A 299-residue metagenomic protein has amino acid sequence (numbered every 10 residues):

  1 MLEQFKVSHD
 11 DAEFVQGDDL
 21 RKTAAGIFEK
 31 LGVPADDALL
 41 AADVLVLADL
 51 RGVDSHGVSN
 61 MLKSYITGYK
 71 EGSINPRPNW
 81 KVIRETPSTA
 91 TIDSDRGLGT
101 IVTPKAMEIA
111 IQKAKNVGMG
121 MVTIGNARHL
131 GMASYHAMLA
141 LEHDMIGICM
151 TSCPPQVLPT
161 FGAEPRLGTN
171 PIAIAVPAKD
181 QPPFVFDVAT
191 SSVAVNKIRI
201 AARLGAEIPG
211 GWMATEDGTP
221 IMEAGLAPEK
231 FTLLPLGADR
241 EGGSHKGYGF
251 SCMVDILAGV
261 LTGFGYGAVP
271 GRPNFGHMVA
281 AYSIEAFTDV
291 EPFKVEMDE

Functional and structural regions predicted by a protein language model:
M1-G17, K22-A41, V58-G72, E207-P209 (+1 more regions): Acidic, glycine/proline-rich low-complexity segments that act as flexible tails and inter-domain linkers
L2-V7, D11-T23, I256, G267-E299: Catalytic-core signal marking the mid-to-C-terminal active-site face
V33-L40, S55-V58, G263-F275: Flexible, glycine/charged-enriched surface loops at secondary-structure junctions
H56-I111: Active-site cofactor/substrate anionic-group-binding motifs, chiefly glycine- and Lys/Arg-rich phosphate-binding loops
T89-K179: A generic, well-ordered mixed alpha/beta core segment in the N-terminal half of proteins
V157-P228: Phosphate/diphosphate-binding glycine-rich loops and adjacent basic-rich segments that engage nucleotide
A206-Y266: Secondary-shell segments that build the walls of catalytic and ion/ligand-binding clefts
